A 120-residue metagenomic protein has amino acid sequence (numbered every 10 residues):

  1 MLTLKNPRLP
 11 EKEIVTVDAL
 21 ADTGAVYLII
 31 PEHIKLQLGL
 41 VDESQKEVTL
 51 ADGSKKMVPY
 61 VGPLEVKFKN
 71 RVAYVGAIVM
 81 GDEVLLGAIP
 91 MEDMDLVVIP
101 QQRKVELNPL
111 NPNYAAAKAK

Functional and structural regions predicted by a protein language model:
M1-K120: Pepsin/retropepsin-fold aspartyl endopeptidases
